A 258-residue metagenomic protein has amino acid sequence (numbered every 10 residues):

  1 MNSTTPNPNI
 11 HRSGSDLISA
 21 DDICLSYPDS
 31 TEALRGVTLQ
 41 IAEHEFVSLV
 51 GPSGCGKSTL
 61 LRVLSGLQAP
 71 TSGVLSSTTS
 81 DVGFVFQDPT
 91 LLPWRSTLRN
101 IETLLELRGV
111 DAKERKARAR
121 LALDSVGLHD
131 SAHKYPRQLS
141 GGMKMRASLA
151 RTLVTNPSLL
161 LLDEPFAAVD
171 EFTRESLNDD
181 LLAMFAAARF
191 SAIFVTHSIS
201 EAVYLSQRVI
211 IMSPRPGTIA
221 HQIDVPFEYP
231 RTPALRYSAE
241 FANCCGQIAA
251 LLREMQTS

Functional and structural regions predicted by a protein language model:
V50-P52: The feature captures the beta-strand-to-loop junction immediately N-terminal to the Walker
S65: Helix-to-loop junction immediately C-terminal to a conserved catalytic motif
R95-E102: Short coil-to-helix segment of the ABC ATPase nucleotide-binding domain corresponding to the Q-loop/switch region
E106, K113-S131, A183: Conserved ABC ATPase "signature" region
K134-R137, T155: Conserved signature/switch motifs of ABC ATPase nucleotide-binding domains
L149: Hydrophobic anchor residue at the start of the ABC signature
L160-D163: Catalytic Walker B motif of ABC-type/P-loop ATPase nucleotide-binding domains
